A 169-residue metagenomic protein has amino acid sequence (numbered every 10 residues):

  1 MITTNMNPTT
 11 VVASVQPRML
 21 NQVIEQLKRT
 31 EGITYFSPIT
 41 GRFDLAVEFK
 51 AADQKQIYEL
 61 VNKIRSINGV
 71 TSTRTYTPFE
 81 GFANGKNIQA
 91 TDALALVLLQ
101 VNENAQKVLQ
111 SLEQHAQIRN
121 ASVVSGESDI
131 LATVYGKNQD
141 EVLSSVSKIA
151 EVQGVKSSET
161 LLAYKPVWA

Functional and structural regions predicted by a protein language model:
M1-A169: A compositional/biophysical signature of low hydrophobicity enriched in polar/charged and small residues
